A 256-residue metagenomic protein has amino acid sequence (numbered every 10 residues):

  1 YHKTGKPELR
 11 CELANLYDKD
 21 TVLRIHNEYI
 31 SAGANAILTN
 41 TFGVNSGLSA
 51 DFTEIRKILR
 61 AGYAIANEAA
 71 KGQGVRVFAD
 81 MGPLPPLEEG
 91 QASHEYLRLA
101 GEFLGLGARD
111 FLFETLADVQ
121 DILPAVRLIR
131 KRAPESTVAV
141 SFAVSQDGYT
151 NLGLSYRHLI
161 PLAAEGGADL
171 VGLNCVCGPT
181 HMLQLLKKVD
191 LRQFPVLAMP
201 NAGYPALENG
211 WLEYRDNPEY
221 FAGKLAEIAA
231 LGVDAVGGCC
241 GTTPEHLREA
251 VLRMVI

Functional and structural regions predicted by a protein language model:
Y1-I256: Domain-level signal for soluble alpha/beta catalytic cores
